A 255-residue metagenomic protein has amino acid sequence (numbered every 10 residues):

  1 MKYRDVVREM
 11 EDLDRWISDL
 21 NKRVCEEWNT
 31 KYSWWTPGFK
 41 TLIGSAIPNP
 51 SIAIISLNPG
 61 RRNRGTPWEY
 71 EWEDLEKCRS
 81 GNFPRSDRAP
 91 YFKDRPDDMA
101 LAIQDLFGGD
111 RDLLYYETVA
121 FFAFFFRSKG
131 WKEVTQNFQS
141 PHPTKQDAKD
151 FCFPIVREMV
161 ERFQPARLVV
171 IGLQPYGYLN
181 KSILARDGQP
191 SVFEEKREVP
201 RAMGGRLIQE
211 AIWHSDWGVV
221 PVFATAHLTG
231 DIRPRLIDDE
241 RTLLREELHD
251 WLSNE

Functional and structural regions predicted by a protein language model:
M1-D94, K149-M159, E210, D250-E255: Active-site and ligand/interface coordination hotspots across diverse enzymes and nucleic-acid-associated assemblies
M1-E27, Q139-P154, Y176-E255: C-terminal capping/extension of enzyme domains
R23-I47, I52-P59, T66, K93 (+7 more regions): Viral RNA-dependent RNA polymerase
I52-S56, D112-F122, R167-G172, A224: A structural signal for short, well-ordered beta-strand segments and their strand-loop junctions that often border
N58-R62, A123-S128, L173-G177, H227-D231: Short, solvent-exposed loop/turn segments at secondary-structure junctions
E76-F125: Low-complexity, serine/threonine/proline-enriched polar segments
V119, A123-D150: Charged, often glycine-rich, active-site loop that binds/positions anionic groups
V156-L173: Proline-aspartate-enriched helix->loop->beta-strand connector
